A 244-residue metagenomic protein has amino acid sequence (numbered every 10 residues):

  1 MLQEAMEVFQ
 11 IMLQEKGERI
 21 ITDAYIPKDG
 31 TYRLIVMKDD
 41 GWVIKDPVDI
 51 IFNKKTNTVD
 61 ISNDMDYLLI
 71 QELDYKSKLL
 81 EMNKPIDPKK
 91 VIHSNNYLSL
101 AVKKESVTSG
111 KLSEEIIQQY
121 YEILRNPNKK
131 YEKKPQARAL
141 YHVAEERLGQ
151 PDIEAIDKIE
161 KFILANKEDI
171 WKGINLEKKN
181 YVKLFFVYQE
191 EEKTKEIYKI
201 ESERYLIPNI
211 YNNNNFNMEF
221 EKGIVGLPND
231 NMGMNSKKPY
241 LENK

Functional and structural regions predicted by a protein language model:
M1-P208: Conserved small-residue
N214-K244: Domain-exit/linker segments immediately C-terminal to small folded modules
